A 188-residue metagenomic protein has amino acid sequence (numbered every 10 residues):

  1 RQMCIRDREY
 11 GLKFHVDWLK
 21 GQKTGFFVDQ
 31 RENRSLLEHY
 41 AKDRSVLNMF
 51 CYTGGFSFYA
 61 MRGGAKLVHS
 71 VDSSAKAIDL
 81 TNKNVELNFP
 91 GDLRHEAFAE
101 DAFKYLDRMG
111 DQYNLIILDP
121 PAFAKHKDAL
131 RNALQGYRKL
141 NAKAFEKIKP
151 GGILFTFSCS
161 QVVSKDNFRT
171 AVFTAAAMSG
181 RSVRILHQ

Functional and structural regions predicted by a protein language model:
R1-I5: Short, small-residue-biased leader/transition segments that mark boundaries at the very start of proteins
R6-R44: SAM-dependent Rossmann-like transferase core, predominantly class I methyltransferases with a strong bias toward
D43-Y52: Conserved class I S-adenosyl-L-methionine
T53-A65: Conserved SAM-binding loop of SAM-dependent methyltransferases across substrates and taxa, primarily the Class I
L67-D72: Conserved SAM-binding motif I beta-strand of class I
K76-I117: S-adenosyl-L-methionine
Y113-K143: Mobile active-site "lid"/loop adjacent to the S-adenosyl-L-methionine
I153-Q188: C-terminal catalytic and target-recognition region of SAM-dependent MTase-like enzymes, primarily methyltransferases
